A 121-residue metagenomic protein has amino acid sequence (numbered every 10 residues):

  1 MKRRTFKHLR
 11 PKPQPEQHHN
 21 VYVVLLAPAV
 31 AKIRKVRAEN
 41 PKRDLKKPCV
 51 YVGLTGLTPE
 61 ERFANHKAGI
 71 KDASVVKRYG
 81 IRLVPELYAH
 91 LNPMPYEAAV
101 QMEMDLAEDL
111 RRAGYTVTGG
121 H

Functional and structural regions predicted by a protein language model:
M1-A64, E97-D105: GIY-YIG nuclease catalytic motif and its immediate N-terminal context
P59-E60, A64-H121: Aromatic/basic micro-patches that form nucleic-acid/chromatin recognition or nuclease catalytic surfaces
